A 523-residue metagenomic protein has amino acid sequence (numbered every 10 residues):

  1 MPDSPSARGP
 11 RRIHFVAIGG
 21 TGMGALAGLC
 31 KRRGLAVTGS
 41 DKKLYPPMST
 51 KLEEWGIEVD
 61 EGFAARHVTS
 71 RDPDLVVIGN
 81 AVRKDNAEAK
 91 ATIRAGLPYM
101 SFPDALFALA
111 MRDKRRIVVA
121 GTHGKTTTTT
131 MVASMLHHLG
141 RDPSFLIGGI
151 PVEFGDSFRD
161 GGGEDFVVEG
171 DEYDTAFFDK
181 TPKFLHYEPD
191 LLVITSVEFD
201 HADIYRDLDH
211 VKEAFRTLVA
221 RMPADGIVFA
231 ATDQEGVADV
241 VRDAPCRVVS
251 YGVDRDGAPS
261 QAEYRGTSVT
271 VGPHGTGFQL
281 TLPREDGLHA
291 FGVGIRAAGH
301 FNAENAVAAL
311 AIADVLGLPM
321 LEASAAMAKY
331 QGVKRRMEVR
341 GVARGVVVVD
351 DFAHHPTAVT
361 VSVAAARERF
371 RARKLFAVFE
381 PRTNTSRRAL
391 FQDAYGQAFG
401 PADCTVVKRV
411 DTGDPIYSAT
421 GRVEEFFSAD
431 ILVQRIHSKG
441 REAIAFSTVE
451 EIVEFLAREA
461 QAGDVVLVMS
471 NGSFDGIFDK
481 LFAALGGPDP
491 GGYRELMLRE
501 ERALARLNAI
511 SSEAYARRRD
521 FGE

Functional and structural regions predicted by a protein language model:
M1-M48, E53-V59, D72-V76, L97 (+6 more regions): ATP-dependent carboxylate-amine ligase
S4, L29-R32, E53, H67-V68 (+8 more regions): Phosphate-binding loop of NTP-binding sites
G19-T21, R83, K125, E235 (+2 more regions): Gly/Ser/Thr-rich loops at beta-strand to alpha-helix junctions that form or flank small-molecule/cofactor-binding
A27, F278-L280, V293: Short beta-strand motif preference
D41, D60-A64, M100-F107, F145-G149 (+5 more regions): Beta-strand->loop->alpha-helix junctions that form or flank phosphate-binding loops in nucleotide-handling enzymes
K42-Y45, F63-A65, N80-R83, T232-G236 (+1 more regions): Short, polar loop motifs at secondary-structure junctions
M48, R71, L109-R112, F154-G155 (+4 more regions): Short, charged, surface-exposed secondary-structure boundary motifs
V253, L280-D286: Short acidic, glycine-rich loop/turn motifs
